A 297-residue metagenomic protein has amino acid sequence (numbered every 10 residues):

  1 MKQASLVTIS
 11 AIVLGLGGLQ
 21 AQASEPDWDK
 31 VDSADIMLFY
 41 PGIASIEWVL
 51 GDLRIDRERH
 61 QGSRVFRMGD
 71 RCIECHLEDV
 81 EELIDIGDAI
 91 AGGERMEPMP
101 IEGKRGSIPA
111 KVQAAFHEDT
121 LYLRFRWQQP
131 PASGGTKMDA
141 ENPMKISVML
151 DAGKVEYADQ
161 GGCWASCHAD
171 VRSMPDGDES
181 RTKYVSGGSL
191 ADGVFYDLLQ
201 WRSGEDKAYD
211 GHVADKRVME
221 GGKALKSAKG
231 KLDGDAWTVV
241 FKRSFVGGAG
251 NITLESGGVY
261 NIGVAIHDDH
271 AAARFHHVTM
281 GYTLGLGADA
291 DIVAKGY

Functional and structural regions predicted by a protein language model:
M1-T8: Bacterial N-terminal signal peptides that target proteins for export
T8-G17: Bacterial N-terminal signal peptides
A23-H60, G69, E81, E141 (+2 more regions): Acidic/polar low-complexity flexible segments
V65-D79, S107: C-type cytochrome heme c attachment motif
D119-Q129, W237-R243: Short, well-ordered beta-strand segments enriched in hydrophobic/aromatic residues
Q129-T136, A249-G250: Short amphipathic, basic-aromatic surface patches that mediate peripheral association with negatively charged
R181-K231: Short helix-loop boundary/capping segments
A228-D235, N251-S256: Exposed beta-sheet edge/beta-hairpin loop segments within beta-rich domains
